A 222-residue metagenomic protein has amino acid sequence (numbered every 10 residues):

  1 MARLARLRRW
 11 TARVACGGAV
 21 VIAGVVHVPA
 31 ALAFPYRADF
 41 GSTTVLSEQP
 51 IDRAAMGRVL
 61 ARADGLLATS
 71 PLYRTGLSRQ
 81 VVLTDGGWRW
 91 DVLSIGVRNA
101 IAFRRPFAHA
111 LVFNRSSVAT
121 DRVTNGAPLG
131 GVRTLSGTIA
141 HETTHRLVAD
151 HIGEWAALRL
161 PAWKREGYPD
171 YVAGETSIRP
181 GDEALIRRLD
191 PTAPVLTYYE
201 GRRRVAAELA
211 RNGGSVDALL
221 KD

Functional and structural regions predicted by a protein language model:
M1-R58: N-terminal low-structure segments adjacent to metalloprotease catalytic domains across cellular compartments
A12-G17, V21-P35, P194-D222: Pan-zinc metallopeptidase signature
G57-D64, A140, E166, D170 (+1 more regions): Extracytoplasmic/secreted envelope proteins and their assembly/folding machinery, especially bacterial periplasmic
R58-S117, V132: Auxiliary, metal-adjacent structural segments of Zn-dependent hydrolase domains
L67-L83, E154-L160, D182-I186, V216-K221: Surface-exposed patches in mature extracellular/periplasmic domains of secreted proteins
V118-I139, E154-L160: Short pre-active-site segment immediately N-terminal to the catalytic Zn-binding motif
G137-D150, P169-D170: Active-site recognition of the HExxH zinc-binding catalytic motif
H151, L158-A193: Post-HExxH zinc-binding segment in Zn-dependent metallohydrolases
